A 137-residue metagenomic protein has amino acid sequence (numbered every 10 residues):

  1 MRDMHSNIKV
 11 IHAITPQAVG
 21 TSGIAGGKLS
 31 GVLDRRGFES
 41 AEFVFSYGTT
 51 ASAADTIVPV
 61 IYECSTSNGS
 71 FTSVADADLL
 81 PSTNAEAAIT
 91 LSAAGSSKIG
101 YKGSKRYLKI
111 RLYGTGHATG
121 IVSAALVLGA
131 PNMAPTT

Functional and structural regions predicted by a protein language model:
M1-G37: Solvent-exposed, flexible loop/coil segments flanking beta-strands in beta-rich domains
M1-T15, G114-T137: C-terminal interaction-tip segments
L29-E39, F43, A51, I99-G103: Extracellular and analogous surface-interaction loops
E39-F45, Y101-T119: Noncatalytic modules at the cell exterior or secretory-pathway interfaces, chiefly beta-strand-rich lectin/adhesion
G48-T56, G116-G120: Extended, low-complexity, turn-rich repeat/linker tracts enriched in Gly/Pro/Ser/Thr and Asp/Glu that occur
S52-L91: Non-cytosolic beta-sandwich-type ligand-binding/adhesion modules
T90-R106: Short, surface-exposed tryptophan/glycine-enriched loops that mediate extracellular molecular recognition
